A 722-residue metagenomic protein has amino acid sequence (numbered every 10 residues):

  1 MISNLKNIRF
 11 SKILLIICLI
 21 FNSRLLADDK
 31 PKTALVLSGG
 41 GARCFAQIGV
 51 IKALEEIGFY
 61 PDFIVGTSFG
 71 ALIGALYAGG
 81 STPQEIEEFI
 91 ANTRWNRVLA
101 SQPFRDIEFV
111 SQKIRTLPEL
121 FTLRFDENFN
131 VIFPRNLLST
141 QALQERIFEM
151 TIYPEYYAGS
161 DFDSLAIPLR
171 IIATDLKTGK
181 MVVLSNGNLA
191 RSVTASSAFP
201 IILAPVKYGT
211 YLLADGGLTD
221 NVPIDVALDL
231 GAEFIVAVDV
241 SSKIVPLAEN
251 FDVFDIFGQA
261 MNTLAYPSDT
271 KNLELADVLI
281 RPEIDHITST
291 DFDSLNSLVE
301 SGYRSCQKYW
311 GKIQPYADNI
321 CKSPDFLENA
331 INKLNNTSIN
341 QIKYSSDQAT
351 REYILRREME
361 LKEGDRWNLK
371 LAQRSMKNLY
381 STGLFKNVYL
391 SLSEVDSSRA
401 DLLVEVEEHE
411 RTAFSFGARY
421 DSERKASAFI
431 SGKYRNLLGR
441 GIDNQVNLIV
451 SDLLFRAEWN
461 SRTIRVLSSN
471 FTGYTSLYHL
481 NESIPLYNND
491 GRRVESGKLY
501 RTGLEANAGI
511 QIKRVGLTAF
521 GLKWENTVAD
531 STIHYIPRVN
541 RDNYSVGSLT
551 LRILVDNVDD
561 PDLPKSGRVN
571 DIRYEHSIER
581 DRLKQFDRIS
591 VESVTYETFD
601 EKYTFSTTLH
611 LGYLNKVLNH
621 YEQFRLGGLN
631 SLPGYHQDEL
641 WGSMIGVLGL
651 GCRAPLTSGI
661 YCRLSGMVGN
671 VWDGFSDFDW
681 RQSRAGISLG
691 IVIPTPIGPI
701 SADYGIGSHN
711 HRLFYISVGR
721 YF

Functional and structural regions predicted by a protein language model:
M1-I8: N-terminal secretory signal peptides that target proteins for export/translocation
K12-N22: Bacterial N-terminal signal peptides
L26-T67, A75-K377, S381-K386, S393 (+1 more regions): Patatin-like phospholipase
A34-V36, V65, F89, R146 (+19 more regions): Soluble periplasmic/extracytoplasmic beta-strand elements of cell-envelope proteins
V245, Q314-A330, S397, L522-E525 (+2 more regions): Acidic/histidine-enriched alpha-helical segments
K370, S375-S381, N387-L551, V555-V558 (+4 more regions): Gram-negative/organellar outer-membrane beta-barrel architecture
A413, V546-T657, C662-V668, W672-D673: C-terminal outer-membrane beta-barrel translocator/porin domains of Gram-negative envelope proteins and their
